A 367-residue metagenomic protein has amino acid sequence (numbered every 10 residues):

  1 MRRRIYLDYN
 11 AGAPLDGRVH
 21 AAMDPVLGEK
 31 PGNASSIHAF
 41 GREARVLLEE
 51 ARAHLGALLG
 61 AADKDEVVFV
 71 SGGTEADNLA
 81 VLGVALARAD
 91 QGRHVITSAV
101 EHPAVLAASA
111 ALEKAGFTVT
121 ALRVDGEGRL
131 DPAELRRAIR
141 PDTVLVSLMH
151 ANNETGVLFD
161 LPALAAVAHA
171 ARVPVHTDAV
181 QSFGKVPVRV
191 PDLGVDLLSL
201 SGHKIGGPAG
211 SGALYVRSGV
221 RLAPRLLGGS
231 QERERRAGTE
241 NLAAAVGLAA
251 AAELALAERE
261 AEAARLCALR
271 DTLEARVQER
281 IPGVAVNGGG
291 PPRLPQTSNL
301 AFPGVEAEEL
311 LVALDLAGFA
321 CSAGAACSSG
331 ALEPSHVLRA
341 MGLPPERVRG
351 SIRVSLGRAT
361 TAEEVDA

Functional and structural regions predicted by a protein language model:
M1-A367: Pyridoxal 5′-phosphate
